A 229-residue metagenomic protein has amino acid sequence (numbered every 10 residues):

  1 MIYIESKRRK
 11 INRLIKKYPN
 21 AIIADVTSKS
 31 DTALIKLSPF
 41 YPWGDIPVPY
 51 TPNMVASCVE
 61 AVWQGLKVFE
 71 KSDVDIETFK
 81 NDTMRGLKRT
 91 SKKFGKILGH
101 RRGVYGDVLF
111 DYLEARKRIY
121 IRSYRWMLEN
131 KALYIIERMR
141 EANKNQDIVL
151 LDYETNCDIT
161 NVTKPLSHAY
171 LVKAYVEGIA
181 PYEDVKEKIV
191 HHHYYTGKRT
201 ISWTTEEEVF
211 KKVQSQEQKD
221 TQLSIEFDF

Functional and structural regions predicted by a protein language model:
M1-D228: Charged, low-complexity intrinsically disordered segments
